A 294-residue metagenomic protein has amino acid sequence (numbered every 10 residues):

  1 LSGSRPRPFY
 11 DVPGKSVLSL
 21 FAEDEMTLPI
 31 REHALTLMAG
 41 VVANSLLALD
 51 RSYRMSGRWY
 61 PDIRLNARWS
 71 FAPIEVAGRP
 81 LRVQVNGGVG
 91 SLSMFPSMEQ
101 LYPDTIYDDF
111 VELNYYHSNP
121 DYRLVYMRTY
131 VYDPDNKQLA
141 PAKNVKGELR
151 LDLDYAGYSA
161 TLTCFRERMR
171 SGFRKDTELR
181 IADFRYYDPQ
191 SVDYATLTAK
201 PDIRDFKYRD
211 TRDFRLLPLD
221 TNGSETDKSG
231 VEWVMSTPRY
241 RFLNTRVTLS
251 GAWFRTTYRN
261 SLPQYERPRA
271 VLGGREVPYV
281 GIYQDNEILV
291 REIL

Functional and structural regions predicted by a protein language model:
L1, L37-S45, A67, V85-S91 (+4 more regions): Transmembrane beta-barrel strands of outer-membrane/channel proteins
L1-P8, T105-D133, R180-T211, R215 (+1 more regions): Surface-exposed loop/turn segments flanking beta-strands in extracellular/periplasmic regions
L1-S2, L49-S56, M98-D104, V111 (+3 more regions): Outer-membrane beta-barrel translocator domains and adjoining extracellular loop/strand segments of Gram-negative
G3-V12, L47-M55, D133-K137, L216-N222 (+1 more regions): Extracellular loop and loop/strand-boundary signature of outer-membrane beta-barrel proteins
V12-P73, N144: Surface-exposed extracellular loop regions of Gram-negative outer-membrane beta-barrel proteins
P13-K15, S91-M169, V192-Y194, R212-P238 (+1 more regions): Outer-membrane beta-barrel signature, preferentially recognizing the C-terminal barrel domain of Gram-negative
A22-I30, L47-L49, A67-A77, V83-V85 (+3 more regions): Outer-membrane beta-barrel proteins
E25, I30-L37, Y186-L294: Gram-negative outer-membrane beta-barrel transporters
